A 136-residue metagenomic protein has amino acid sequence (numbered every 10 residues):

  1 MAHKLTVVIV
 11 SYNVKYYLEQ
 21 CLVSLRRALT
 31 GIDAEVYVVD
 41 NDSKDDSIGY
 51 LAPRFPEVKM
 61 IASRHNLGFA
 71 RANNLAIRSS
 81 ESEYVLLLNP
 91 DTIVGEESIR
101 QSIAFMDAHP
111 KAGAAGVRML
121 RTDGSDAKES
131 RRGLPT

Functional and structural regions predicted by a protein language model:
M1-R27: N-proximal low-complexity "stem/linker" segments adjacent to membrane-targeting elements
C21, S47, A72-N73, E81 (+3 more regions): Acidic donor-diphosphate engagement hotspot in glycosyltransferases and nucleotidyltransferases that stabilizes
S24, D40-G49, H65: A conserved acidic beta->alpha catalytic loop
D33-D42, I61-S63: Short beta-strand/loop segment that forms part of the nucleotide-sugar
A62-S80: Glycine-rich, basic loop-to-helix element that forms the pyrophosphate-binding segment of sugar-nucleotide handling
L67, D91-I93: Acidic metal-phosphate-binding loop of nucleotide-sugar-dependent transferases
V85: Short aromatic/hydrophobic "clamp" motif used to bind/position activated sugar donors
I93-E129: Conserved donor NDP-sugar-binding/catalytic core segment of glycosyltransferases
